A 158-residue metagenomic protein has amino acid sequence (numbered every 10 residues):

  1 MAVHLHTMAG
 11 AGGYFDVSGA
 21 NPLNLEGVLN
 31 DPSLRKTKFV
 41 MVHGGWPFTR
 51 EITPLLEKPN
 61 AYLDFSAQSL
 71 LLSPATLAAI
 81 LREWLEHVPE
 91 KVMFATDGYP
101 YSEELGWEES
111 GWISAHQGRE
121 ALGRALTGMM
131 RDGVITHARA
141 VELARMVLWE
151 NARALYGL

Functional and structural regions predicted by a protein language model:
M1-F94: Catalytic pocket-lining loop regions of alpha/beta-barrel enzymes, especially the amidohydrolase/enolase/GH5 lineages
P89-K91, W107-L158: Mid-to-C-terminal alpha-helical segments outside catalytic/metal-binding sites
D97: Active-site glycine-centered loops adjacent to acidic/histidine catalytic or metal-binding residues that shape
S102-L105: Short active-site-adjacent structural elements
